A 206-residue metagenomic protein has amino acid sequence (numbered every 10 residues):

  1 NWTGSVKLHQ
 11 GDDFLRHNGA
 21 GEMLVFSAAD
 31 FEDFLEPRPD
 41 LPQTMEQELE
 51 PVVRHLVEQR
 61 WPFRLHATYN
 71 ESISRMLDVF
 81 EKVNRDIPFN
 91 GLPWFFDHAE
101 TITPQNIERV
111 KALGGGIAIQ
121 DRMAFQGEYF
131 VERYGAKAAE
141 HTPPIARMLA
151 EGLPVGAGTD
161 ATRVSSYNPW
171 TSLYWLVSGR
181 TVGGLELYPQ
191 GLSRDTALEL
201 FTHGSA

Functional and structural regions predicted by a protein language model:
N1-S74, D78, R109-G116, L173: Metal-coordinating catalytic core of metallo-dependent amide/deamination hydrolases
R54-R64, E71-W94, H98-A99, P104-E108 (+1 more regions): His/Asp/Glu-enriched, well-ordered alpha-helical/loop segment that forms or immediately abuts the divalent-metal
